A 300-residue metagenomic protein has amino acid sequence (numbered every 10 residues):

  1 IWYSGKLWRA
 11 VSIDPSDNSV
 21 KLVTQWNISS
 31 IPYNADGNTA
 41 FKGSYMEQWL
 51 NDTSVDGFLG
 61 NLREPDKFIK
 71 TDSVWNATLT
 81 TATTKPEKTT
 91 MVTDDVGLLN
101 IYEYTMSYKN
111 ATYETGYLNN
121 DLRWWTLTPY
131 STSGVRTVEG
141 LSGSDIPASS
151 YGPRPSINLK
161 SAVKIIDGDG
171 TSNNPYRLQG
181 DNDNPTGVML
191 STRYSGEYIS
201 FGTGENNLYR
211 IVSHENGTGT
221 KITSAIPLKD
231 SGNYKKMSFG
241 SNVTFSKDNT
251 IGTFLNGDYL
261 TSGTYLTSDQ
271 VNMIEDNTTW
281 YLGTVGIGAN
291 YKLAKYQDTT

Functional and structural regions predicted by a protein language model:
I1-T300: Collagenous Gly-X-Y triple-helix signature in extracellular proteins
